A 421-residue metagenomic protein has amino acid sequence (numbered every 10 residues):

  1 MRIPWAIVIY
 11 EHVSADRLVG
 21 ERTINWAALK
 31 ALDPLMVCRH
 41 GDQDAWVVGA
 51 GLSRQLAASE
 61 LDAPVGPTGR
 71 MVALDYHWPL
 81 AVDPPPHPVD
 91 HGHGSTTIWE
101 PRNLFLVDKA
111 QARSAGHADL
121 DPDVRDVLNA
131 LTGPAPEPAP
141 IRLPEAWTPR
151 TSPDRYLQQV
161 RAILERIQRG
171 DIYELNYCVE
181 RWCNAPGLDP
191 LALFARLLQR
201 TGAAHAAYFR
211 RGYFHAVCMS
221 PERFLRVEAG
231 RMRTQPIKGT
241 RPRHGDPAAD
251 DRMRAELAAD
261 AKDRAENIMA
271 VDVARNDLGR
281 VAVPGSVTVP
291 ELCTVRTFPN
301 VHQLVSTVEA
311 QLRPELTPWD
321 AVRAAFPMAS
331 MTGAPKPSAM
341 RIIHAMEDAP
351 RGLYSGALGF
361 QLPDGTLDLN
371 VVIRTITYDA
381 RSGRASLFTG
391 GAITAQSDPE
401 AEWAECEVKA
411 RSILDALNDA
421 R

Functional and structural regions predicted by a protein language model:
M1-R421: Extended alpha-helical targeting/anchoring segments, especially N-terminal organellar/secretory targeting helices
